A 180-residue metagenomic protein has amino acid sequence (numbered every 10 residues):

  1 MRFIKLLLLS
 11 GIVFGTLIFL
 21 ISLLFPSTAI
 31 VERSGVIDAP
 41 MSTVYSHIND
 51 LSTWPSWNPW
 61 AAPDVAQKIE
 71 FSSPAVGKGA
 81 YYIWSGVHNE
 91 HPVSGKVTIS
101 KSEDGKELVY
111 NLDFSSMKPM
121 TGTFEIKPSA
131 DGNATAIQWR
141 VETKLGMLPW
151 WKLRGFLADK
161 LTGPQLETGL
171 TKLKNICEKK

Functional and structural regions predicted by a protein language model:
R2-E70, K78: Hydrophobic ligand-binding cavity/cleft-lining segments
V31-E32, P92-K96, K118-T123: Short, surface-exposed coil-to-beta transition loops
S34-D38, I83-S85, T98, V109-N111 (+1 more regions): Generic structural detector for well-ordered beta-strands
I37, M41, H47, A75 (+2 more regions): Solvent-exposed, acidic/flexible segments
I48-N58, G86, L161, L170 (+1 more regions): Sec/Tat-exported extracytoplasmic proteins
S52-K96, S100-G105: Short beta-edge strand/loop motif at the mouth of beta-sheet-based domains
S100, E107, N111-E167, L173-N175 (+1 more regions): Beta-strand/loop substructures that line and gate deep hydrophobic ligand-binding cavities in soluble
